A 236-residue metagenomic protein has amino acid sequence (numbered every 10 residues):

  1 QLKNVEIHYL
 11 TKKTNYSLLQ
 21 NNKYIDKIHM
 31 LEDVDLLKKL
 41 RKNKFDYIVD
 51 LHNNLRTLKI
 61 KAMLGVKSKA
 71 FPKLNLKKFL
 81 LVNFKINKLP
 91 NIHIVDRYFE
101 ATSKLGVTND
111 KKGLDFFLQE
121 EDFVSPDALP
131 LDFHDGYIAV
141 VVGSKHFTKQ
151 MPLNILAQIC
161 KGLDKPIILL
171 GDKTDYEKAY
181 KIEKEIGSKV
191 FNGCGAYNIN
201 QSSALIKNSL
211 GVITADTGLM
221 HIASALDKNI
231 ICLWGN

Functional and structural regions predicted by a protein language model:
Q1-N236: Catalytic machinery of carbohydrate-active enzymes, primarily nucleotide-sugar-dependent glycosyltransferases
